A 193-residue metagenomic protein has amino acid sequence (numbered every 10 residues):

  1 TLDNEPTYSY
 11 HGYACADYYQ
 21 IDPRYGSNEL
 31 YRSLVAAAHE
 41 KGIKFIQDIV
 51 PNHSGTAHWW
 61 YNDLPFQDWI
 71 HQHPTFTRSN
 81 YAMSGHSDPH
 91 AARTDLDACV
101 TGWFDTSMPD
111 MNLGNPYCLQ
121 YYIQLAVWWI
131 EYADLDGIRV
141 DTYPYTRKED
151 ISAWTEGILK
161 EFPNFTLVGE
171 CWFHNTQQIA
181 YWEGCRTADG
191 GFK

Functional and structural regions predicted by a protein language model:
T1, D17-Q20, K44-P51, G137-V140 (+1 more regions): Structural recognition of the beta-strand scaffold that forms the well-ordered cores of secreted hydrolase catalytic
L2-A36, P65-N112: Aromatic- and acidic-residue-enriched carbohydrate-binding clefts of CAZyme catalytic domains
N4-S9, I49-V50, T56-D63, Q178-Y181: Short, solvent-exposed loop/turn and secondary-structure capping segments
G12, Y25-E29, P116, Q120-I123 (+1 more regions): Conserved structured core elements
L30-F45, I49, W59-M83, D88-P89 (+1 more regions): An active-site-proximal structural segment forming one wall of the substrate-binding cleft that immediately precedes
V35, H39, H53, Y61 (+4 more regions): Active-site-proximal helices and loops of the catalytic beta/alpha 8
W69, G102-P116, Y143-G157: Active-site cleft segment of glycoside hydrolase catalytic domains centered on the general acid/base Glu
